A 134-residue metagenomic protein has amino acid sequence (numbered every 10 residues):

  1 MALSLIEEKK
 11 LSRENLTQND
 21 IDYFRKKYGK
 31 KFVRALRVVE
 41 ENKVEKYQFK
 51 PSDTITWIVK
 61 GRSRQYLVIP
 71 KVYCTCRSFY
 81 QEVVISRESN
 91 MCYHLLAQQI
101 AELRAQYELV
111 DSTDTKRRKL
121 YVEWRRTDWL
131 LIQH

Functional and structural regions predicted by a protein language model:
M1-H134: Long, low-complexity, compositionally biased intrinsically disordered regions
